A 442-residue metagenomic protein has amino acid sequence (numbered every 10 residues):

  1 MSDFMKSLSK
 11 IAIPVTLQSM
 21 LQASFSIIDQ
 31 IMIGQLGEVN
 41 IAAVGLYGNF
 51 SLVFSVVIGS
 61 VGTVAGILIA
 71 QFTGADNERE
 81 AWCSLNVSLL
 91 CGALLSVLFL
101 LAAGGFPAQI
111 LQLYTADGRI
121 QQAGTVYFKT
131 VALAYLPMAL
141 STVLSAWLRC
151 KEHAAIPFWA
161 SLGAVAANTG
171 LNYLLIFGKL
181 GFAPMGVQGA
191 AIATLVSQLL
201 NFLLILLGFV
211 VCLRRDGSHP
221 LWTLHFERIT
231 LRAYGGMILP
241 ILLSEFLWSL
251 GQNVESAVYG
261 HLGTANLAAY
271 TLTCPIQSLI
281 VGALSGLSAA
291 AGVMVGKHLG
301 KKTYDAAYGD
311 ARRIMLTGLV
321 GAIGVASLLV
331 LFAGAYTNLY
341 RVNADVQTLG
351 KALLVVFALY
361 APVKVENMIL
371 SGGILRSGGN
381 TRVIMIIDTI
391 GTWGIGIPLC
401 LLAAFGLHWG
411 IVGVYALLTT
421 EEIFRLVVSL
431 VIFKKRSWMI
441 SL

Functional and structural regions predicted by a protein language model:
M1-V15, I69-L136, F182-L239, V295-Y360 (+1 more regions): Short alpha-helical transmembrane segments in multi-pass integral membrane proteins
D3-I31, Q35-L36, L52-V64, L68 (+6 more regions): N-terminal transmembrane alpha-helices
K10-D29, T130, S141, A164 (+5 more regions): Transmembrane helical elements of multi-pass membrane transporters/channels
V15, S19, Q30-I31, I67 (+15 more regions): Transmembrane alpha-helix boundary and packing residues in multipass membrane permease domains and related
M20, S24-A42, L111-G118, L174-M185 (+5 more regions): Helix-terminus/linker motif at the lipid-water interface of multi-pass membrane proteins
I28, V64, L101, G105-Q109 (+13 more regions): Transmembrane alpha-helix boundary/anchor motif
I41-L101, M138-P157, L267-A333, V365-I387: Small-residue-rich hydrophobic transmembrane alpha-helices
G62, V131-C150, P157-N168, A190-I205 (+5 more regions): Short runs within selected transmembrane alpha-helices of multi-pass transporters and secretion channels
